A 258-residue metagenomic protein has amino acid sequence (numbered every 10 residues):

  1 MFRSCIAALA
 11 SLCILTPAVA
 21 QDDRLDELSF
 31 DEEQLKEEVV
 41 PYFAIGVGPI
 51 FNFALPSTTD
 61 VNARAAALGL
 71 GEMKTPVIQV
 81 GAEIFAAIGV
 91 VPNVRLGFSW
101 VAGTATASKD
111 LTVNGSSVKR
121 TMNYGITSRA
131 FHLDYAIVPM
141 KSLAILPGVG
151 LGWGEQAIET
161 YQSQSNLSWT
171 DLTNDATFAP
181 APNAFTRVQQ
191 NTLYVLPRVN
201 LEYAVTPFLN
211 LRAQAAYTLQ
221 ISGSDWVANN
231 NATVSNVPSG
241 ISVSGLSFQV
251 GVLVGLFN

Functional and structural regions predicted by a protein language model:
M1-I6: Bacterial N-terminal signal peptides that target proteins for export
A7-I14: Bacterial N-terminal signal peptides
T16-A20: Sec/Tat signal peptide C-region and signal peptidase I cleavage site
Q21-V91, G251-N258: Short glycine/proline- and aromatic-enriched beta-strand/turn motifs that initiate or cap beta-hairpins
F51, V91-T177, L193, Y203-V205 (+1 more regions): Gram-negative (and chloroplast) outer-membrane scaffold detector with strong preference for beta-barrel transmembrane
A66-G71, D110-M122, A181-R187, T233-G240: Extracellular loop and loop/strand-boundary signature of outer-membrane beta-barrel proteins
M73-A87, V188-N210, Q214, L256-N258: Outer-membrane beta-barrel transmembrane strands
N200-N258: Predominantly the C-terminal beta-signal and adjacent terminal strand-loop region of outer-membrane beta-barrel
